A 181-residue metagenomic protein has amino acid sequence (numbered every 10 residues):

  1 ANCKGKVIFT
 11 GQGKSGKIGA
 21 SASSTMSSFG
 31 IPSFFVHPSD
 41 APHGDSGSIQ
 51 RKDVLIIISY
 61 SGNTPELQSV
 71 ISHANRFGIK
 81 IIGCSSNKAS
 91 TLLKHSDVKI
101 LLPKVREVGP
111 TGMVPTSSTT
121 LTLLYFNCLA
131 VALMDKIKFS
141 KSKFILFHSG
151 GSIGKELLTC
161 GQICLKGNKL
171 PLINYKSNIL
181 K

Functional and structural regions predicted by a protein language model:
A1-N2: An N-terminal, well-structured beta->alpha segment
K6-I137: Glycine-rich phosphate-binding loops that contact phosphosugars or nucleotide phosphates
K94, V108, D135-L165: Internal, active-site/partner-interface "lid" segment
G167-L170: Short, solvent-exposed beta-strand edge segments and adjacent coil->beta transition regions
L172-K181: The conserved cystathionine-beta-synthase
